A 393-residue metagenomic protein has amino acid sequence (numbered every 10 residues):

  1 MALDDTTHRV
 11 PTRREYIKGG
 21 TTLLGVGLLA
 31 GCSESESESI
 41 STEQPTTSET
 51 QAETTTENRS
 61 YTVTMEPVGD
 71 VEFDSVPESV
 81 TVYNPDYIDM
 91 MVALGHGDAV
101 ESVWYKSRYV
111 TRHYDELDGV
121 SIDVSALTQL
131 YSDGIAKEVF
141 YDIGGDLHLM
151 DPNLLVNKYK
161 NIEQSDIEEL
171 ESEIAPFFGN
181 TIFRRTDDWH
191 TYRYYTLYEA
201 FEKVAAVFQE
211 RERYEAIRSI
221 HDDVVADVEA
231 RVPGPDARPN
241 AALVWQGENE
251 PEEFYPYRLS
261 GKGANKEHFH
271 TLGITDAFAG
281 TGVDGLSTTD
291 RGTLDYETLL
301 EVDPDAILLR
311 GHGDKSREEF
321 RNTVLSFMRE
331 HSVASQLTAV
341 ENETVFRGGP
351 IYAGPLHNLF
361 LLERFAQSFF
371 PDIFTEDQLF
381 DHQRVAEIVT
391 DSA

Functional and structural regions predicted by a protein language model:
A2-M90, E212-N249, R310-G311, F374-A393: Bacterial Sec-exported substrate-binding components of ABC uptake systems
S79-E163, E168-E169, P176, A277-G280 (+2 more regions): A short, structured surface patch at a secondary-structure boundary
I88-V92, E138-D142, S165-E168, S172 (+10 more regions): Solvent-exposed, polar/charged alpha-helical surfaces in well-ordered, non-transmembrane soluble domains, broadly
H96, S172-I174, L272-G273, E341: Short, structured coil segments at secondary-structure junctions
S107-H113, L154-S165, F178-F201, D236-E267: Extracytoplasmic ligand-binding site segments that recognize negatively charged/polar headgroups
L117-V124, E169-E171, V333-T344: Short, conserved catalytic or adaptor-binding loops enriched in Gly and charged residues
T191-Y195, E199, L309-A393: Structured C-terminal subdomain patch of bacterial secreted/periplasmic proteins
Y255-D290: Alpha-helical, coiled-coil/dimerization segments enriched in small aliphatic residues
